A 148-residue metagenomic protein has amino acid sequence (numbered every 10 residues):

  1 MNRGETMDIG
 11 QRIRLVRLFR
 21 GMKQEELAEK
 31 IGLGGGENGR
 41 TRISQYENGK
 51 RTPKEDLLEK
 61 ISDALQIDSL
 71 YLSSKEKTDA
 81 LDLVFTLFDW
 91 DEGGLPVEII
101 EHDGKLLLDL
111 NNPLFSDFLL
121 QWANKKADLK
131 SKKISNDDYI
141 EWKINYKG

Functional and structural regions predicted by a protein language model:
M1-R20: A short, Lys/Arg-rich alpha-helix, primarily the initiator
I13, Q24, R40, E55-L58: Helix-turn-helix DNA-binding elements, focusing on the entry/boundary residues of the two helices that contact DNA
L18, G32-L33, N48-K50, K77: Residue-level detection of the helix-turn-helix DNA-binding "recognition helix"
G21-Q45: Short alpha-helical DNA-recognition segment
T52, D56-K130: Charged, helix-prone or intrinsically disordered regulatory segments positioned adjacent to compact structured domains
K133-N136: Charged, low-complexity interaction regions
